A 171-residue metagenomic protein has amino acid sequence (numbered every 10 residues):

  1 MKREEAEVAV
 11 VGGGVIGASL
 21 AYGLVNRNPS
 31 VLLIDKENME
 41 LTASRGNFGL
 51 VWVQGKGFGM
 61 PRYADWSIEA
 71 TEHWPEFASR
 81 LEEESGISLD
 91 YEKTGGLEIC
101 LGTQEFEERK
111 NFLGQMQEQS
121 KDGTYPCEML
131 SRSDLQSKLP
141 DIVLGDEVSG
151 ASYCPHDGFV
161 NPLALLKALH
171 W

Functional and structural regions predicted by a protein language model:
M1-E5: A short, basic/flexible loop-to-alpha-helix module at the beginning of a structural domain
A6-L33: N-terminal Rossmann-like FAD-binding beta1-loop-alpha1 element of flavoenzymes
G23, E76, N111, A168-W171: Alpha-helical scaffold segments in soluble metabolic enzymes
V25-N47: Glycine-rich FAD pyrophosphate-binding loop
E37-M39, L135, L169: Short beta-to-alpha linker loops that shape the active-site pocket of alpha/beta-hydrolase fold enzymes
E40, S137-G145: FAD-binding beta-loop-beta segment adjacent to the flavin cofactor pocket
G49-K138: Dinucleotide-binding Rossmann-like beta1-alpha1 core, especially the glycine-rich loop that anchors the ADP
S152-W171: Helical element adjacent to the flavin cofactor pocket in flavoenzyme catalytic cores
